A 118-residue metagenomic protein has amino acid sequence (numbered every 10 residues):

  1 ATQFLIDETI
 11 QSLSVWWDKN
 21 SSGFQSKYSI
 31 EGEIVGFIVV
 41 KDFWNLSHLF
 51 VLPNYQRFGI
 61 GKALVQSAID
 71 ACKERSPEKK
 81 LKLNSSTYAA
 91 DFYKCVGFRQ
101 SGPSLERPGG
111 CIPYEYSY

Functional and structural regions predicted by a protein language model:
A1-S14: Conserved GNAT-fold acetyl-CoA-binding loop/helix
S12-K27, N45: A short helix-loop-beta-strand connector motif used in the catalytic cores of GNAT acetyltransferases and, in some
D18, K73-P77: Residue-level signal for alpha-helix termini/capping positions
S22-G36, K41: Conserved beta-hairpin
K41-N54: Conserved acetyl-CoA binding element of GNAT-fold acetyltransferases
R57-D70: Conserved acetyl-CoA-binding loop-helix of GNAT-fold acetyltransferases
P77-D91, V96-Y118: C-terminal "cap" of GNAT-fold acetyltransferases
